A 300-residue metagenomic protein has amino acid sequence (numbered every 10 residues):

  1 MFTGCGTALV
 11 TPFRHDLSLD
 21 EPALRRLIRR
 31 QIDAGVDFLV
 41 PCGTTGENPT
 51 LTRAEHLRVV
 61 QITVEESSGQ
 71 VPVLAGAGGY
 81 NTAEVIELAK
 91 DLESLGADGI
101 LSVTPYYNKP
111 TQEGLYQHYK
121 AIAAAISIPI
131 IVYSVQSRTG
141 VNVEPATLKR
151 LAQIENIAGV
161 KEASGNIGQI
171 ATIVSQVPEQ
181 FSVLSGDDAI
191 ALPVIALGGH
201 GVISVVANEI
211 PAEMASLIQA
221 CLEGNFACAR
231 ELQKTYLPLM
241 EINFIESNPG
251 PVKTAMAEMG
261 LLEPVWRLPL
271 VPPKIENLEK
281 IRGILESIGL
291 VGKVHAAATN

Functional and structural regions predicted by a protein language model:
M1-T7, P12-N142: Active-site beta->alpha loop and helix N-cap motifs at the rims of alpha/beta catalytic domains
G6-P12, A34-V36, T45, A196-G199 (+1 more regions): C-terminal alpha-helical cap/extension of soluble enzyme domains
E21, R25-I28, P145, L278 (+1 more regions): Short, amphipathic alpha-helical "lid/cap" segments that border enzyme active or binding sites
L24, H56, V60, V85 (+7 more regions): A general structural signal for well-ordered alpha-helical segments in protein cores
A34, R58, I62-S67, D91 (+9 more regions): Alpha-helical structural signal in soluble globular domains
L51-A54, E87, Q112-L115, V143-P145 (+4 more regions): Short secondary-structure transition/capping segments
A124-A125, R138-F244: Catalytic alpha/beta core domains of metabolic enzymes, predominantly
S134, N156-I157, R267: Glycine-rich phosphate-binding "P-loop"
